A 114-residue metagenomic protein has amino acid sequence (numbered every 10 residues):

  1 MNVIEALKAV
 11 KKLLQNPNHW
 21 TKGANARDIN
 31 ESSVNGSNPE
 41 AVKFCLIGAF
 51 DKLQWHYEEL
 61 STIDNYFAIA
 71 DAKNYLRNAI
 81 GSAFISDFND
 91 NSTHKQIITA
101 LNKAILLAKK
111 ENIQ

Functional and structural regions predicted by a protein language model:
M1-Q114: Domain-length accessory/inserted modules outside core catalytic folds
